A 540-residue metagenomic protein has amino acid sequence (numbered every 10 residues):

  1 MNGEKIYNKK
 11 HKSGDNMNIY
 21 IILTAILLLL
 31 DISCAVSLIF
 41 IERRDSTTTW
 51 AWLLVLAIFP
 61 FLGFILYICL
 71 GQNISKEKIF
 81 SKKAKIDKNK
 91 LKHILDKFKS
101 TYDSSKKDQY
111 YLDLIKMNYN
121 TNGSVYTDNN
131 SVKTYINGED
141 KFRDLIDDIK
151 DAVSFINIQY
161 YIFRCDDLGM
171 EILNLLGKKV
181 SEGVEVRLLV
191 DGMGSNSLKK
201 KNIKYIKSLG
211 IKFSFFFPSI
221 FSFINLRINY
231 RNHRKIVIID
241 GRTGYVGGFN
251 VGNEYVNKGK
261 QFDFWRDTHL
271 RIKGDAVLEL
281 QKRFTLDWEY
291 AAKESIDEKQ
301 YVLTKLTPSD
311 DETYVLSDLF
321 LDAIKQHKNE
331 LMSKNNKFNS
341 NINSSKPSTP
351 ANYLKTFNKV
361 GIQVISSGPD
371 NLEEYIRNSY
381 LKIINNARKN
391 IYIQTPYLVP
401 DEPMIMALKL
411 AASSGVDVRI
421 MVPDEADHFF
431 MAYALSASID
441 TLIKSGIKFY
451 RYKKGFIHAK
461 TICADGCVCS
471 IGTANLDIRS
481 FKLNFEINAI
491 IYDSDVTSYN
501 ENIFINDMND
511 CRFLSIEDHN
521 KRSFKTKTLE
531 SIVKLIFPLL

Functional and structural regions predicted by a protein language model:
G3-K382, N386, L410, A426 (+6 more regions): N-terminal localization/anchoring segments of enzymes in phospholipid and broader phosphate metabolism
E185-V186, V416-R419: Residues at the starts of beta-strands that form the adenosine-phosphate
S197, P403-M406, I420-K444: Extended hydrophobic/aromatic segments used for targeting, binding, or gating
T268, Q394-T395: A short, conserved beta-strand element enriched in hydrophobic/aromatic residues
Y397-V416, H428: Helical hairpin unit composed of two closely spaced alpha helices linked by a short loop
F449-K453: Active-site donor-binding acidic/aromatic loop of nucleotide-activated sugar and phosphosugar transferases involved
